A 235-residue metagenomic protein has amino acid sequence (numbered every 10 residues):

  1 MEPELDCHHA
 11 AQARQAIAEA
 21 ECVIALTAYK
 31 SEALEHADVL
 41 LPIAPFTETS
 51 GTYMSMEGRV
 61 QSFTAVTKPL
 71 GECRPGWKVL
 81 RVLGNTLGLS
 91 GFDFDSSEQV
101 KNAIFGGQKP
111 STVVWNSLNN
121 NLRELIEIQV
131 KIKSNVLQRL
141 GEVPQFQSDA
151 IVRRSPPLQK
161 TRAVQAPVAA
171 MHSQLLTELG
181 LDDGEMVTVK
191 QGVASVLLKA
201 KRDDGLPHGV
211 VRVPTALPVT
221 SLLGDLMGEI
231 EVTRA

Functional and structural regions predicted by a protein language model:
M1-E72, V79-R81, T86-L89, E98-A235: A cross-kingdom feature strongest in bacterial/archaeal respiratory oxidoreductases
F94-S96: Alpha-helix N-cap recognition
